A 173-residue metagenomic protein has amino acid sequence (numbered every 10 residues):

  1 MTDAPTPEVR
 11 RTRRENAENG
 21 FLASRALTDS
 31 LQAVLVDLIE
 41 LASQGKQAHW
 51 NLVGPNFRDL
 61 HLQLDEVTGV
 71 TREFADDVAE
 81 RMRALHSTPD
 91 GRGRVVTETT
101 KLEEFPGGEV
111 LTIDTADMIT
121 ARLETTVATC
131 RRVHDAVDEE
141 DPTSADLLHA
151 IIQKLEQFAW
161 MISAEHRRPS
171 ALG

Functional and structural regions predicted by a protein language model:
M1-A17: Acidic, low-complexity proline/glycine-rich segments
T12-V34, T112, I119: Disorder-to-helix initiation segments
A17-R25, R83-S87, R94, P106-E109: Intrinsically disordered regulatory regions flanking bHLH/HLH domains in eukaryotic helix-loop-helix transcription
N19-A26, L41-V67, T88, T129-T143: Helix-loop segments that flank and shape redox-cofactor active sites
L35, A42, H49, T68 (+5 more regions): A structural signal for well-ordered alpha-helices, especially hydrophobic packing surfaces of coiled-coils
N56-V95: Conserved alpha-helical segments that form or flank metal/cofactor-binding pockets of metalloenzymes
R94-A150: Acidic/histidine-rich alpha-helical segments that form the ligand environment of transition-metal centers
S144-L172: C-terminal or internal capping secondary-structure element at the end of a domain, subdomain, or sheet
